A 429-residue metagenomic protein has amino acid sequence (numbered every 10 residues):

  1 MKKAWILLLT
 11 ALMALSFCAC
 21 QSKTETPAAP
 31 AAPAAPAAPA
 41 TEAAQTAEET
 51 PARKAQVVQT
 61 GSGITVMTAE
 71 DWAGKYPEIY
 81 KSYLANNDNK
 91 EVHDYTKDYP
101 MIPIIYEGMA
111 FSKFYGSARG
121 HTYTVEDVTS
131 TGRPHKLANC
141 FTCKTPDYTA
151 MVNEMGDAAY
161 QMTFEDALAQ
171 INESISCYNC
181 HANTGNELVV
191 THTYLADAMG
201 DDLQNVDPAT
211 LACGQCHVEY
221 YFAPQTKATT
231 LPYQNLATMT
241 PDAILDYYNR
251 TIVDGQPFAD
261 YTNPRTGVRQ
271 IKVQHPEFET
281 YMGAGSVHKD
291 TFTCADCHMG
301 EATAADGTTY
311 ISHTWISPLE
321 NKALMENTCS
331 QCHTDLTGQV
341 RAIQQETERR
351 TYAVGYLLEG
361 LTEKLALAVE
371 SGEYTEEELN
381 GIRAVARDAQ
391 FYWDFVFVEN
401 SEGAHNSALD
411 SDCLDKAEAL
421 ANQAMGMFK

Functional and structural regions predicted by a protein language model:
M1-A4: Positively charged n-region of N-terminal signal peptides that target proteins for export
I6-M13: Sec-dependent N-terminal signal peptides
S16-A19: C-terminal motif of bacterial Sec signal peptides marking the signal peptidase cleavage site
T24-A118, N153-S174, N179, T184-D296 (+1 more regions): Primarily the internal scaffold of c-type cytochrome electron-transfer domains, especially repeated/multiheme c-type
P103, G108-T129, K136, P146: Long, composition-driven intrinsically disordered regions
Y123-K136, Q161-I171: Membrane-entry segments of alpha-helical transmembrane domains in multi-pass membrane proteins
R133-A138, T145-Y148, Q170-E173, A182: Active-site-adjacent structural elements in enzyme catalytic domains
C143, V152: Glycine-rich active-site/cofactor-binding loop and its immediate structural neighborhood
